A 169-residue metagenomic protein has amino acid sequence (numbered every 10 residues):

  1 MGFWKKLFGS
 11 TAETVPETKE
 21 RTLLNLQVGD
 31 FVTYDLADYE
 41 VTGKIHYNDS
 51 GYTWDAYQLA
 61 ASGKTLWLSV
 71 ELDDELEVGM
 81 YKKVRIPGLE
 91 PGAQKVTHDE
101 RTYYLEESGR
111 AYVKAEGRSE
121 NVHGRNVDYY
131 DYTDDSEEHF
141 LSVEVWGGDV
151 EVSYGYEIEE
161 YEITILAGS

Functional and structural regions predicted by a protein language model:
M1-S169: Mixed-charge, low-complexity intrinsically disordered regions
